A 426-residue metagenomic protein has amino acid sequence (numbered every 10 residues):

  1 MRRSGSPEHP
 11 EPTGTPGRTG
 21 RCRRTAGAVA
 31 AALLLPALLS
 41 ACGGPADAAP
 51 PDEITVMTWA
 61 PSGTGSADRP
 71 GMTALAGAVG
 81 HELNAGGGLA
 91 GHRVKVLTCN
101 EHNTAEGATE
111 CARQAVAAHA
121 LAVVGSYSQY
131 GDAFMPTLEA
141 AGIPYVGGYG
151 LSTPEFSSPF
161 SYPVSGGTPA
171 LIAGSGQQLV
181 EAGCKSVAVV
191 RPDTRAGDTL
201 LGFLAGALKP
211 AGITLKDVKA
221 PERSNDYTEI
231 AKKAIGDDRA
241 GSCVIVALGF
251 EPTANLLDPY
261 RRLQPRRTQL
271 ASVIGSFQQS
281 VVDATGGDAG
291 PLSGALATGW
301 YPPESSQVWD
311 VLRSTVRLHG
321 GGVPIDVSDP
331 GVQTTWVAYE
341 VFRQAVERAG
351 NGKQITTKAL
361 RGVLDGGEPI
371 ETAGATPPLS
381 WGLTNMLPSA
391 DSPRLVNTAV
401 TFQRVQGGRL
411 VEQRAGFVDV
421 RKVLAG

Functional and structural regions predicted by a protein language model:
A37-A41: C-terminal motif of bacterial Sec signal peptides marking the signal peptidase cleavage site
G43-A46: Bacterial signal peptide processing site
A49-A78, G86, C99-E106, D193-G197 (+1 more regions): Extracytoplasmic "Venus flytrap"
P51, D68-A74, G87-P154, E222-S224: Beta-alpha junction/loop-to-helix N-cap segments that form part of ligand/metal-binding clefts
A115-S128, V146-G148, S186-R191, D238-L256 (+2 more regions): Periplasmic-binding protein-like
P159-Q264: Extracellular/periplasmic Venus flytrap/periplasmic-binding protein
Y260-V337, F417-R421: Extracellular/periplasmic periplasmic-binding protein-like sensory domains
G321-S328, Q344-L410: Segments of small-molecule ligand-sensing domains
